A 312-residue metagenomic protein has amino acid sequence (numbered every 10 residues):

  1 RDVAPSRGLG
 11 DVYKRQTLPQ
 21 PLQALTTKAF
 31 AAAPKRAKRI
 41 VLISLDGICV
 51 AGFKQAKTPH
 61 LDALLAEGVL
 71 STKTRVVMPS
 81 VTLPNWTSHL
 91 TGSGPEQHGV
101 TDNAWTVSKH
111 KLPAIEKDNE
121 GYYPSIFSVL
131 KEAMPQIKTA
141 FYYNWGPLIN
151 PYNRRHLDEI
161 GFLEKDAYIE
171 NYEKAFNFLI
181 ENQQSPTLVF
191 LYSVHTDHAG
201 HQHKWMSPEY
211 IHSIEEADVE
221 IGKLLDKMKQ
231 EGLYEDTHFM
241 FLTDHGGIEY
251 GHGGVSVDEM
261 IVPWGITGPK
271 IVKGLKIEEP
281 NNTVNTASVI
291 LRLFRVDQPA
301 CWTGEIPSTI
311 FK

Functional and structural regions predicted by a protein language model:
R1-Q16: Single conserved hydrophobic/aromatic residue that forms the stacking wall/gate of nucleotide- or nucleobase-binding
T17-A37, C49-V129: Active-site nucleophile/metal-coordination loop of metallo-enzymes that catalyze phosphate/sulfate and related
R36-I40, E67-S71, A133-A140, Q183-V189 (+2 more regions): Loop/turn elements at helix/coil->beta-strand transitions in domains of secreted/extracellular proteins
V41-L42, H60, E216-V257, I290: Metal-dependent active-site segment of extracytoplasmic phospho-/sulfohydrolases and closely related
G47-G52, R75-V76, T87, K111-D118 (+5 more regions): Second-shell loop/turn segments in exported
L90, V255-D297, S308-F311: Substrate-binding rim/cap in mid-to-C-terminal beta-strand-loop elements of soluble/periplasmic
H98-T101, L112-Y168: Catalytic-site neighborhoods of secreted/periplasmic enzymes that process anionic sulfate/phosphate groups
W145-F162, E173-V219, K223: Active-site His/acidic residue clusters
